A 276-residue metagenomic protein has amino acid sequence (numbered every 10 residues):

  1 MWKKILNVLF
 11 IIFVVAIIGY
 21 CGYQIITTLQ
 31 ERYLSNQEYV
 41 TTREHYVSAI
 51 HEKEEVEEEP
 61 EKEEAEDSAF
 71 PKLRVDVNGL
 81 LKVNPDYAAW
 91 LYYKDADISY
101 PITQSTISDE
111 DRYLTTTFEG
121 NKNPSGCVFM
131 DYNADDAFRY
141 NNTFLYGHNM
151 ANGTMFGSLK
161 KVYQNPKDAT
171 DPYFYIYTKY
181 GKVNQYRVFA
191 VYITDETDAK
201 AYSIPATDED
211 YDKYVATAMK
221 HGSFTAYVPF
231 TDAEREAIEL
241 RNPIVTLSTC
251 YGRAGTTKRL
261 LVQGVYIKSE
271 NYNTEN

Functional and structural regions predicted by a protein language model:
M1-K3: N-terminal Lys/Arg-rich, disordered targeting/topogenic segments
N7-I25: Hydrophobic membrane-insertion alpha-helices, especially the h-region of bacterial N-terminal signal peptides
Y20-N276: Solvent-exposed, non-transmembrane regions of membrane-associated and secreted proteins
